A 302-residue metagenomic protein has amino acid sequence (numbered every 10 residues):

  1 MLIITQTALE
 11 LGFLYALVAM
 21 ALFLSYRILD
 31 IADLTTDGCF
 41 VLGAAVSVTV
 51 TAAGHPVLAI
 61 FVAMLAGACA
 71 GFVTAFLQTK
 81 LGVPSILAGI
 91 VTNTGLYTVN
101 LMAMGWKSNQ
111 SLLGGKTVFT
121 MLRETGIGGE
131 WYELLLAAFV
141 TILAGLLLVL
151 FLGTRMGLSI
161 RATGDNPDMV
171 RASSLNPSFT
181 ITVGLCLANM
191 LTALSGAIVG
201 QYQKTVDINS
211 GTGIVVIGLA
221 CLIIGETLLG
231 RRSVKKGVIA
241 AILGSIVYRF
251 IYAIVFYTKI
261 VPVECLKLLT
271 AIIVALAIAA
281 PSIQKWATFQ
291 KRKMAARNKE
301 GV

Functional and structural regions predicted by a protein language model:
I3-H55, F76-L81, I223-G230, I272: Single transmembrane alpha-helix segments in multi-pass membrane proteins
L11, I86, E133-A137, I181 (+3 more regions): Loop-to-transmembrane alpha-helix initiation sites
L22, H55-T94, V99, T141-L143 (+2 more regions): Alpha-helical transmembrane segments within multi-pass membrane transporters and channels
R27-A32, F72-T117, L122-R123, R155 (+2 more regions): Short loop segments and helix-boundary regions at transmembrane helix junctions of multi-pass inner-membrane proteins
A70, E130-V215: Helix-loop-helix "hairpin" substructures at the membrane interface of multi-pass membrane proteins
S85, L96-G153, V183, C265 (+1 more regions): Transmembrane helix-bundle core of multi-pass membrane transporters and related energy-transducing complexes
D165-A172, N176-F179, I251-V302: Cytosolic-side transmembrane-helix boundaries in multi-pass membrane proteins
T192-K267: Transmembrane alpha-helical segments in multi-pass inner-membrane proteins
